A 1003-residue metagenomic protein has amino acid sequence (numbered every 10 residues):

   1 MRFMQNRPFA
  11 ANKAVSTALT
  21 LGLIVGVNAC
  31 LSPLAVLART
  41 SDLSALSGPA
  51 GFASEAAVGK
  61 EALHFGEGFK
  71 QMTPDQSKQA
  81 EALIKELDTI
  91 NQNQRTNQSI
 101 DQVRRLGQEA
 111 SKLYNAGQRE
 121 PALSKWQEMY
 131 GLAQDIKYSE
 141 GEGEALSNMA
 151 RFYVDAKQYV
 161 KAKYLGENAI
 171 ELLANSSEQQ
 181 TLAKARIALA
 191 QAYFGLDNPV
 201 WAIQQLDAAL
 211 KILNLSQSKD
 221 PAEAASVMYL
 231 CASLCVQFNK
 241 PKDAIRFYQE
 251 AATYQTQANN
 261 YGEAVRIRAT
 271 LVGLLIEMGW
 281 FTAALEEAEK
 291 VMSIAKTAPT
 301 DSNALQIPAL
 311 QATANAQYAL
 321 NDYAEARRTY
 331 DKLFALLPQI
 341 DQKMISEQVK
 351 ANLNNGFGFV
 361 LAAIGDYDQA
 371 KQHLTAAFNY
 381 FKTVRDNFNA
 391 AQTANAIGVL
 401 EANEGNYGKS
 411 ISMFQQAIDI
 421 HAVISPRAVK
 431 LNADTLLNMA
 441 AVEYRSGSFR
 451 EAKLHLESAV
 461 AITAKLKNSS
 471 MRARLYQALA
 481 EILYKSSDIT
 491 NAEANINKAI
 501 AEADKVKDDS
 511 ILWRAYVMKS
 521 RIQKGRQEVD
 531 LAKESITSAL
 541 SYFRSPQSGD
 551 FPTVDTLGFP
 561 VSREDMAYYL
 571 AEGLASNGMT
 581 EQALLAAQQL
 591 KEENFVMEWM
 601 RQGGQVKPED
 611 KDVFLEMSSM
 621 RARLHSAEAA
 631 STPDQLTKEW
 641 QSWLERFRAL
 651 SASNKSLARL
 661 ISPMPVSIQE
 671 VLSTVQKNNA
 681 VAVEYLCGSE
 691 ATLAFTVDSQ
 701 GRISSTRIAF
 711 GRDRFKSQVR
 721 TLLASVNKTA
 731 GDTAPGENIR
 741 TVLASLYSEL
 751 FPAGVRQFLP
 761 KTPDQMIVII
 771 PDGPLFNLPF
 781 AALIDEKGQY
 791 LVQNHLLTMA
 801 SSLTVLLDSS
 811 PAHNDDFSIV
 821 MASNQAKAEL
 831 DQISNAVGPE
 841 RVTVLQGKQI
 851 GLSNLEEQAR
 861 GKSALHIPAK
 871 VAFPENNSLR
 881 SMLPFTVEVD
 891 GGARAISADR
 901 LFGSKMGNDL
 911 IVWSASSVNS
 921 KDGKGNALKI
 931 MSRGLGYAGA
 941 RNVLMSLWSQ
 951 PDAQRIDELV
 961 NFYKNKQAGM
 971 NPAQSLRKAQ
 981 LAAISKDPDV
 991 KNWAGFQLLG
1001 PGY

Functional and structural regions predicted by a protein language model:
F65-T73, K85, W513, V529-G788 (+4 more regions): Amphipathic alpha-helical protein-protein interaction segments
R104-N115, G141-D155, T181-G195, A222-Q237 (+9 more regions): Conserved alpha-helical positions within TPR/SEL1-like repeat arrays
Y114, W126, A133, Y153 (+17 more regions): Eukaryotic all-alpha helical interaction scaffolds
F414, G773-F776, L806-F873: A domain-level signal for caspase-like cysteine endopeptidase catalytic cores and their zymogen-processing architecture
F551, R880, V887-M906, D952-Y1003: Caspase-like cysteine protease fold
M799-S809, A864-N961: Catalytic cores of nucleophile-dependent amide-cleaving enzymes
